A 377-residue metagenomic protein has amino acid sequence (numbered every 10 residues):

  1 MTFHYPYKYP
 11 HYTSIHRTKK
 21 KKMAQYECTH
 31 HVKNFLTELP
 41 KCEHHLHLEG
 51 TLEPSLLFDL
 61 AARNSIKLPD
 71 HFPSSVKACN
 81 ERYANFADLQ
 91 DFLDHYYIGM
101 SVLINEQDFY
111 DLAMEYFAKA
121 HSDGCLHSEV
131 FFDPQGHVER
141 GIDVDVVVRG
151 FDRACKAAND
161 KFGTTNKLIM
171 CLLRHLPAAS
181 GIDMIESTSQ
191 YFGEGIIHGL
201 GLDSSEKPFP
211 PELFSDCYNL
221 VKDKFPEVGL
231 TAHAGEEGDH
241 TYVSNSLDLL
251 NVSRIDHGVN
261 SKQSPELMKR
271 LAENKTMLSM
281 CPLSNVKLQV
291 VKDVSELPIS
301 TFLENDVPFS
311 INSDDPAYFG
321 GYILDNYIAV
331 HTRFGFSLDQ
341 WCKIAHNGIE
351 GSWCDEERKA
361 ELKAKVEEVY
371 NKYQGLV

Functional and structural regions predicted by a protein language model:
Y5-P10, P69: Compositionally biased low-complexity segments, especially N-terminal hydrophobic helices that form the hydrophobic
P10-K22: Short, Lys/Arg-enriched N-terminal segments with co-localized hydrophobic residues within the first ~10-30 amino acids
A24-V228, E236-M277, P282-V377: Metal-cofactor-binding active-site regions of metalloenzymes
